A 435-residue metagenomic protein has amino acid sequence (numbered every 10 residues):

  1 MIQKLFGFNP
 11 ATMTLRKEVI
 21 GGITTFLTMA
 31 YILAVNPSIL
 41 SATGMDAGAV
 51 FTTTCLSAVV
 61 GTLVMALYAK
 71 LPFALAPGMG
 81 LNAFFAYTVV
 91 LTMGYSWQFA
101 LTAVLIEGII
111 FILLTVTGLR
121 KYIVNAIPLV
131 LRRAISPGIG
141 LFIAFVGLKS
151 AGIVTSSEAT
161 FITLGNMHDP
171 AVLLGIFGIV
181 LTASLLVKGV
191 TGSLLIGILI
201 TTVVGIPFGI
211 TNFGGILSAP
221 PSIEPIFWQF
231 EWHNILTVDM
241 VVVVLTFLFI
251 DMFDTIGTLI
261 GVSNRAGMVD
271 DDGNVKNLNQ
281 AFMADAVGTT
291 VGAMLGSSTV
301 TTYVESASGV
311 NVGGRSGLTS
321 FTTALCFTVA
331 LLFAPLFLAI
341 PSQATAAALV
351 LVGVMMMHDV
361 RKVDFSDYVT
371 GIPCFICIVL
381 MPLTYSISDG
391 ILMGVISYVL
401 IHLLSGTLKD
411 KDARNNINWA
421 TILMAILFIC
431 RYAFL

Functional and structural regions predicted by a protein language model:
M1-A49, T163-L164, L195-N279, I429-C430 (+1 more regions): Helix-loop-helix hairpins and the membrane-proximal interhelical loops of multi-pass alpha-helical transport proteins
I2-N36, S57, G78-Y87, L91-S136 (+1 more regions): Helix-loop-helix junctions within the multi-pass membrane cores of secondary transporters/permeases
A11-G22, T43, A47, F51 (+22 more regions): Hydrophobic, aromatic-rich alpha-helical transmembrane segments and their membrane-interface anchor motifs
V19, I39, I123, G192 (+3 more regions): Residue-level signature of catalytic and energy-coupling elements of molecular machines, predominantly ATP/GTP-dependent
I23-A30, V60-L63, L67, L148 (+3 more regions): Hydrophobic/aromatic residues within the transmembrane alpha-helices of Major Facilitator Superfamily
T24-T25, L33, A49-T54, S136-I139 (+2 more regions): Hydrophobic alpha-helical transmembrane bundles of multi-pass membrane proteins
V59-M79, I110: Juxtamembrane transmembrane-helix boundary signature
M93-P207, T211, F321-L435: Membrane-embedded alpha-helical modules
